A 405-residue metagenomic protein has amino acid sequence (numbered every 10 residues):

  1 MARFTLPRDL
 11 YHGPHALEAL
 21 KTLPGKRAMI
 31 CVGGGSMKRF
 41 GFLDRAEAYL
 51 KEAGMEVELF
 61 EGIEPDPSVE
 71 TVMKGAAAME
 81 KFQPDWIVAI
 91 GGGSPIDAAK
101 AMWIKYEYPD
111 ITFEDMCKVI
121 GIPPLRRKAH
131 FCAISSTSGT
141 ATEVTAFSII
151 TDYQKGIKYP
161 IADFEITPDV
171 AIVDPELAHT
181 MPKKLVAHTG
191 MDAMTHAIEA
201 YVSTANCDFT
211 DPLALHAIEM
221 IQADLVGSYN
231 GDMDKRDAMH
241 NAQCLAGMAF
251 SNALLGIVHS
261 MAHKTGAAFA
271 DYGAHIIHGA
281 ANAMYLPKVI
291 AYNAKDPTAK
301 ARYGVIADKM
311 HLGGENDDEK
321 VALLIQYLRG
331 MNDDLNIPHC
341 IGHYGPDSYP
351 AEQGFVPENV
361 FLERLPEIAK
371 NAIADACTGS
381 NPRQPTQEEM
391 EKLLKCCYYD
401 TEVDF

Functional and structural regions predicted by a protein language model:
M1-W86, I341: ATP/NTP phosphate-donor binding region
G34-G35, T137, V289: Residue-level signal for short, function-critical loop segments
K74-A76, P95-P109, V144-T145: Short Gly/Thr/Asp-enriched flexible loops that form oxyanion-binding sites at enzyme active sites
P84-K100, S136-T142, H275-I276: Glycine/serine-rich anion-binding loops at beta->alpha junctions that coordinate negatively charged ligand groups
E107-D208, A301-V305: A glycine/threonine-rich phosphate-anchoring loop and its flanking beta-alpha core in nucleotide/phosphate-binding
A200-Y327: Active-site segments that bind and position negatively charged phosphate/pyrophosphate groups
A307-F405: C-terminal charged capping/lid subdomain of soluble metabolic enzymes
